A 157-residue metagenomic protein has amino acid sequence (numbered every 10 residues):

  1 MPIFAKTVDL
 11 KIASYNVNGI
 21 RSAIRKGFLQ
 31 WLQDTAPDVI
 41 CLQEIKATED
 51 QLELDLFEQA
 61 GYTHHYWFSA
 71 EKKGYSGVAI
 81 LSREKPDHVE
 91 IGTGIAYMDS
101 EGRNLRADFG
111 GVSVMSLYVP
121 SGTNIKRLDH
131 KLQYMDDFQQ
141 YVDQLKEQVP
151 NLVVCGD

Functional and structural regions predicted by a protein language model:
P2-A60, H64, A70-S76, I91: N-terminal, active-site-proximal structural segment of metallo-dependent hydrolase catalytic domains
D9-N18, G111-S121, C155: Active-site-proximal beta-strand elements of phosphoester/diester hydrolases
I20-I24, D99, H130-D137: Soluble or luminal CAZymes and related metallo-dependent hydrolases
I45-K46, L54-G122: Structured beta-strand-rich core segments of catalytic domains in phosphoester-bond hydrolases
T123-R127: A generic structural signal for short coil/turn motifs at secondary-structure boundaries
L128-V149: A long, amphipathic alpha-helix that forms part of the scaffold/cap immediately adjacent to metal-dependent active
P150-D157: Acidic/histidine-rich, metal-coordinating catalytic segments
